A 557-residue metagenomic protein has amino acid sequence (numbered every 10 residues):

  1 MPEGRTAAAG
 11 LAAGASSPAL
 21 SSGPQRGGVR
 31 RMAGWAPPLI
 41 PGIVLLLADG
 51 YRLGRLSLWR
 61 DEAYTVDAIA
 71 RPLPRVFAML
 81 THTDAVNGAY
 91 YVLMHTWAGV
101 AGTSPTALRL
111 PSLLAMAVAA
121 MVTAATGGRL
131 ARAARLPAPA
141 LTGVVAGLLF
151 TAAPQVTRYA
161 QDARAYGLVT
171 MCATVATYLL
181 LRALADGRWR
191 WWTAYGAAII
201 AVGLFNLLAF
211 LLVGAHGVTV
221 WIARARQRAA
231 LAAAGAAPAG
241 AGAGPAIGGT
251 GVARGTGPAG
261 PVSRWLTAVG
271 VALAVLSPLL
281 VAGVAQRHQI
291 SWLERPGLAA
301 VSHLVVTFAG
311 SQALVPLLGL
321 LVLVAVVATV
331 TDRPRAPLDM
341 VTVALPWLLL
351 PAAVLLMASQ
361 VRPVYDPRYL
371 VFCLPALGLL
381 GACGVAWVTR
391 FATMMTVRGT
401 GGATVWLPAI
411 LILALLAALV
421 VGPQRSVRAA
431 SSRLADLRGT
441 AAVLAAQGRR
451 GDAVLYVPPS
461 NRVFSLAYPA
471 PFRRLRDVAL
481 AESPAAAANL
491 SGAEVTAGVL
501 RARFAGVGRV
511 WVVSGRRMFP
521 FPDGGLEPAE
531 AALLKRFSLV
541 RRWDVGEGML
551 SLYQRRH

Functional and structural regions predicted by a protein language model:
M1-R31, A230-T256, M395-R398: Short, intrinsically disordered terminal tails adjacent to the first/last structured region
E3, A33-A234, V252-T393, T404-H557: Membrane-proximal helix-loop-helix interfaces that form the catalytic/acceptor-binding platform of multi-pass membrane
G399-A403: Glycine-centered recognition micro-motifs in short, flexible terminal segments and loops
